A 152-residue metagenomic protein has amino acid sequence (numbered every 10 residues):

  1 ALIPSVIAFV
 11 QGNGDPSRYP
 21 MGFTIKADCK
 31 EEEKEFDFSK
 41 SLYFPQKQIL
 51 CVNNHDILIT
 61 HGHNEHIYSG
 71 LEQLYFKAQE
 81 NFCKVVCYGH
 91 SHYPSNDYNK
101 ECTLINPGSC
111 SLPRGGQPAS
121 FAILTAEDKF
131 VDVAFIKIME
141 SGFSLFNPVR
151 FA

Functional and structural regions predicted by a protein language model:
A1-C110, A126-D128: Conserved catalytic scaffold of divalent metal-dependent phosphoesterases
Q46, N53, N81-F82, I105-A152: Binuclear metal-dependent phosphoesterase catalytic core
